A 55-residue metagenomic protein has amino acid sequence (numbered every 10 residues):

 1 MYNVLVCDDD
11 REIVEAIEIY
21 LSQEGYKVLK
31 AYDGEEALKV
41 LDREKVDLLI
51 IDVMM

Functional and structural regions predicted by a protein language model:
M1-L5: Non-catalytic signal-transmission and effector/linker regions of two-component phosphorelay proteins
C7-D8, A31, L49: Conserved sequence signature across two-component system core domains
D8, G25, K45: Conserved functional loop/turn residues at catalytic and ligand-binding sites
D10, V53-M54: The short loop immediately C-terminal to the conserved phospho-acceptor aspartate in CheY-like receiver
R11-L29: Two-component/phosphorelay signaling modules centered on CheY-like receiver
K30-K39: Helix N-cap/capping motif at the beta->alpha junctions
E44-I50: Active-site beta3 strand of CheY-like receiver
